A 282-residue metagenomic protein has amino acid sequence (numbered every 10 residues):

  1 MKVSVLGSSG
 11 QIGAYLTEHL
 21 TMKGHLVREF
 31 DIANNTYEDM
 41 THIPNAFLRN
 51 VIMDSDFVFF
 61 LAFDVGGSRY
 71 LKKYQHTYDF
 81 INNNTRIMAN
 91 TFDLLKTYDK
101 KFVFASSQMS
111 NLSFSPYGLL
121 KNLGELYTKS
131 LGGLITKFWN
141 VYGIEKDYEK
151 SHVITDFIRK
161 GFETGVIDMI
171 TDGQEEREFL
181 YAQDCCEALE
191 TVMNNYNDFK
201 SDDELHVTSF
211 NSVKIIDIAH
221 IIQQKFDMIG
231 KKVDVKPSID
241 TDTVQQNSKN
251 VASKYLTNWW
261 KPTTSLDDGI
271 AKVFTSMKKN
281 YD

Functional and structural regions predicted by a protein language model:
M1-I144, K272, S276-M277: N-terminal Rossmann-like NAD(P)+-binding domain of SDR-like oxidoreductases, especially those catalyzing
G7, G161-D282: C-terminal substrate-binding subdomain of Rossmann-fold SDR/epimerase-dehydratase oxidoreductases
R49, F92, K129, T155-R159 (+3 more regions): Solvent-exposed, non-membrane alpha-helical residues enriched in polar/charged side chains
N83, L112, G143-K146, F157 (+3 more regions): Structured catalytic cores of enzymes that bind and process phosphorylated ligands/cofactors
M88, I154-T155, I215, A219: A general structural signal for well-ordered alpha-helical segments in protein cores
F114-G118, N122-T191, I221-Q223: NAD(P)-dependent short-chain dehydrogenase/reductase
